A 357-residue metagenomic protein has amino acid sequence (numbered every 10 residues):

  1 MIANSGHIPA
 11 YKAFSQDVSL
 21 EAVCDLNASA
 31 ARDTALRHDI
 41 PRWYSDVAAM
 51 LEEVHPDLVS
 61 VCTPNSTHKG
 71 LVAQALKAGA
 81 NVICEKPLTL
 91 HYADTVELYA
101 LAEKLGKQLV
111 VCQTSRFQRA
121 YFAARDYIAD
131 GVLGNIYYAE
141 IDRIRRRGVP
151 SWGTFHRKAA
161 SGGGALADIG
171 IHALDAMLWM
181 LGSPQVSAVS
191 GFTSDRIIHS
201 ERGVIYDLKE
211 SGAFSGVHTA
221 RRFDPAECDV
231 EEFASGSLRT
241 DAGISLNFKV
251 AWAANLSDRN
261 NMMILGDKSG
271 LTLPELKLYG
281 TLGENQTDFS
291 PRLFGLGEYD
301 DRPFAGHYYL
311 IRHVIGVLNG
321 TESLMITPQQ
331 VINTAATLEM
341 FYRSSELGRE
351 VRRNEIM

Functional and structural regions predicted by a protein language model:
M1-H38: N-terminal Rossmann-like dinucleotide-binding module
I2, L26, N255, L273 (+2 more regions): Active-site loop of classical SDR/Rossmann-like NAD(P)-dependent oxidoreductases, centered on the catalytic Tyr-X3-Lys
I2-A3, S115-P225, G348: Predominantly a Rossmann-like dinucleotide-binding segment in NAD(P)-dependent oxidoreductases
N4, Y44, C84, L109-V111 (+2 more regions): Hydrophobic residues in well-ordered beta-strands that form the structural core
I40-V47: Conserved SAM-binding strand-loop segment of SAM-dependent methyltransferases
L51-E53, D57-L58, P64-N65, K69-R116 (+1 more regions): Beta-strand-loop-alpha-helix segment that lines the small-molecule cofactor/substrate pocket of alpha/beta enzymes
L58-S60, K104-K107, D241, H313-M357: C-terminal helix-rich "cap/oligomerization" subdomain common to oxidoreductases
P150, D175-Y279, L310-T321, E339-M340 (+1 more regions): Contiguous beta-strand/loop segments that form the cofactor/metal-binding neighborhood of enzyme cores
